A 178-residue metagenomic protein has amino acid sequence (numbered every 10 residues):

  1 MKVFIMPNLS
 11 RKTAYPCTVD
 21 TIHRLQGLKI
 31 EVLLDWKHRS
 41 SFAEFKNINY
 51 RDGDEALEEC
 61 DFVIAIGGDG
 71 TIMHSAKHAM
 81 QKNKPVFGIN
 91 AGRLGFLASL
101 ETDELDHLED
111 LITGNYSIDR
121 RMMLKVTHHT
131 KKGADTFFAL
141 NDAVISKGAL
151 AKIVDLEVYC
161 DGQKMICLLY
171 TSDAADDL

Functional and structural regions predicted by a protein language model:
M1-F62, T102-S117, H128-F137: ATP/NTP phosphate-donor binding region
S10, D69-T71, G92: Short glycine-rich anion-binding loops that position phosphate/pyrophosphate groups of nucleotides and phosphorylated
A14, T71-S75: Short glycine/serine/threonine-rich phosphate/pyrophosphate-binding segments that cradle anionic phosphate groups
L33-W36, G88, D119, I166-C167: General beta-strand structural signal in soluble alpha/beta enzymes
A65: Redox-cofactor binding/interface segments in oxidoreductases and associated redox assembly factors
H74, A79-A91, F96: Gly/Ser-rich helix-loop-strand patches that form or flank binding pockets for ribonucleotide-derived cofactors
L94-L169: Catalytic core of DAGKc-family lipid kinases
Y170-L178: Single conserved hydrophobic/aromatic residue that forms the stacking wall/gate of nucleotide- or nucleobase-binding
